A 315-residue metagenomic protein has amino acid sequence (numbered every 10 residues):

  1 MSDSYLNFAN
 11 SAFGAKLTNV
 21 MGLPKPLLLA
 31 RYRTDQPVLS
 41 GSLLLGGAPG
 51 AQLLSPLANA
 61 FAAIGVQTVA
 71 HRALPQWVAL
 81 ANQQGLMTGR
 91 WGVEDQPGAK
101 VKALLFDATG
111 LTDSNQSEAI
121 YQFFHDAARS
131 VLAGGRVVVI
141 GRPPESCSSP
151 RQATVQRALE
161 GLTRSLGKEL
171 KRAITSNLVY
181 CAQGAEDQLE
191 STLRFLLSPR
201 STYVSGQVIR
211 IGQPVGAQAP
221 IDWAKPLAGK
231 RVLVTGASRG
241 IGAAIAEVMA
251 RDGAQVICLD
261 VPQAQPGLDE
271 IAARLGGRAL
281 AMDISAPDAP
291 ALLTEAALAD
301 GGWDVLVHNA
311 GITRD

Functional and structural regions predicted by a protein language model:
M1-P226: Glycine-rich nucleotide cofactor-binding loops and adjacent beta-alpha elements of adenine nucleotide/dinucleotide sites
L44-G47, V234, C258: Hydrophobic Val/Ile/Leu positions in short beta-strands of Rossmann-like dinucleotide-binding domains
P49-G50, R231, S238-R239: Conserved glycine-rich cofactor-binding loop
A51-P56, G240, A244, T313: NAD(P)H-binding Rossmann-fold N-terminus in SDR/SDR-like oxidoreductases, specifically the glycine-rich beta1-alpha1
G65-A79, A254-D269: Conserved glycine-rich Rossmann-like NAD(P)H-binding loop of the short-chain dehydrogenase/reductase
G98-A99, A296-G301: Glycine-rich phosphate-binding loop signature in dinucleotide/nucleotide-binding domains
F106-L111, R142-P143, R239, V305-R314: Flexible cofactor-recognition loop at the NAD(P)H-binding site of Rossmann-like short-chain dehydrogenase/reductase
L280-L292: The beta1-alpha1 cofactor-binding region of Rossmann-like NAD(H)/NADP(H)-dependent oxidoreductases
